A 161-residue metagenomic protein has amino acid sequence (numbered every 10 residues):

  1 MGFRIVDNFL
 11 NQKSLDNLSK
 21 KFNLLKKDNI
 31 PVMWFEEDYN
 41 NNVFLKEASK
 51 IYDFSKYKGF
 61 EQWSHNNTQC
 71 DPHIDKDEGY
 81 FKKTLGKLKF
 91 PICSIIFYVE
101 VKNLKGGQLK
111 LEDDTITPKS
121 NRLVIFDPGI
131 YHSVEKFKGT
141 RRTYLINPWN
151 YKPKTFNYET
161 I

Functional and structural regions predicted by a protein language model:
M1-C70: Non-heme Fe(II)/2-oxoglutarate
K56-I161: Catalytic core of non-heme Fe(II) oxygenases with the double-stranded beta-helix
